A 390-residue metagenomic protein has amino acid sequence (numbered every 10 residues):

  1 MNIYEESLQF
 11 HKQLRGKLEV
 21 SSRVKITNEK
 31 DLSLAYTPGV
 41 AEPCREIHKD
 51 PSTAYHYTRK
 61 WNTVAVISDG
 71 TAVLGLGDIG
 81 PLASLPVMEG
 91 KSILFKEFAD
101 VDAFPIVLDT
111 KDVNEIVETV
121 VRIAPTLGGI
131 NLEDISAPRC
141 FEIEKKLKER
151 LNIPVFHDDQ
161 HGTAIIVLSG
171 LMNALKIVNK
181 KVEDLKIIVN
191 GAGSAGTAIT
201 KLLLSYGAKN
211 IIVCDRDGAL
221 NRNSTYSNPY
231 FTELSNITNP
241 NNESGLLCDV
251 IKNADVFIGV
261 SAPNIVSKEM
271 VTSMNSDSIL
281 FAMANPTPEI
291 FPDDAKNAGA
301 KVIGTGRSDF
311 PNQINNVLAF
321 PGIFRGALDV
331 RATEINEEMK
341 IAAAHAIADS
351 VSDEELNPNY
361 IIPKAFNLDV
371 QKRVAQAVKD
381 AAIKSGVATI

Functional and structural regions predicted by a protein language model:
M1-V155, A381, S385-T389: N-terminal ligand-binding/catalytic initiation module
L74, P81-A99, H157, H161 (+1 more regions): Glycine-rich phosphate/diphosphate-binding loop of Rossmann-like nucleotide-binding domains
P105, N131-D134, V155-D158, V189 (+5 more regions): General beta-strand structural signal in soluble alpha/beta enzymes
A124, V182, V250-I251, V271-M274: A short, aliphatic-rich alpha-helical micro-motif
N131-D134, V256-F310: ADP-ribose/adenylate-binding Rossmann-like module
R150-A164, L280-N285: Short, acidic/small-residue loops that bind anionic groups at enzyme active sites
D158, A282-I390: Adenosine-phosphate binding glycine-rich loop
